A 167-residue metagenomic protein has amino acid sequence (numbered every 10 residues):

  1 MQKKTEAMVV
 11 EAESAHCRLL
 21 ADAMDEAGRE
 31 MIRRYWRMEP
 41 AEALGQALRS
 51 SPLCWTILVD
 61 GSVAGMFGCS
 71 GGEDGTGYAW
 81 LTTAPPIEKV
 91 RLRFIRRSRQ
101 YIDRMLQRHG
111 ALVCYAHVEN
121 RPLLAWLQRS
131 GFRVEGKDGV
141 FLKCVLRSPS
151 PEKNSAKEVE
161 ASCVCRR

Functional and structural regions predicted by a protein language model:
Q2-M38, R166: Short amphipathic alpha-helix that is part of the acyltransferase structural core
R33-L53, D103: Active-site rim helix/loop that mediates acceptor-substrate recognition in acyltransferases
S51-F67: Conserved beta-hairpin
F67-G75: A conserved beta-strand-loop-helix scaffold within acyl/acetyltransferase catalytic domains
G75-I87, L142: Conserved acetyl-CoA binding element of GNAT-fold acetyltransferases
V90-R104, A125, R129: Conserved acetyl-CoA-binding loop-helix of GNAT-fold acetyltransferases
L112-Q128: Conserved beta-strand-loop-alpha-helix junction that forms the acyl-donor binding cleft
Y115, R133-L146: Conserved catalytic-core motifs of GNAT/GCN5-like acyltransferases
